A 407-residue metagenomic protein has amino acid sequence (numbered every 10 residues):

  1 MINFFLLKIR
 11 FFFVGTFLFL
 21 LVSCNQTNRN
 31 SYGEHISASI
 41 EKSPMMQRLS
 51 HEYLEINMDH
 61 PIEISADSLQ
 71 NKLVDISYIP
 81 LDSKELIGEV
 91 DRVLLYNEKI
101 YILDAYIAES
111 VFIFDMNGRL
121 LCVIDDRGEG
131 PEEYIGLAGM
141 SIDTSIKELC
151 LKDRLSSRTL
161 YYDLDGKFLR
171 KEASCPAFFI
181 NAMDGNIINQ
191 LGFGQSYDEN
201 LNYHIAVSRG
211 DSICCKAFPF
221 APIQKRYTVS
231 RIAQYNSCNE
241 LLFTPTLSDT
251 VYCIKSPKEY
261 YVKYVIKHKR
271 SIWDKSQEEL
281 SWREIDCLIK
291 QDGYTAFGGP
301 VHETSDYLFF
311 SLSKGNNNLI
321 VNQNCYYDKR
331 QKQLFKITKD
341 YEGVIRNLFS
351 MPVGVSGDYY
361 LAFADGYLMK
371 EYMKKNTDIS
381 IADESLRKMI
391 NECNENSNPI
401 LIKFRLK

Functional and structural regions predicted by a protein language model:
L21-S23: C-terminal motif of bacterial Sec signal peptides marking the signal peptidase cleavage site
G33-Y78: Blade/loop signatures of beta-propeller domains
L54-E55, K99-A105, K147-D153, G185-D198 (+3 more regions): Short beta-strand elements that form the blades of beta-propeller/WD-repeat-like and other beta-sheet-rich scaffold
P80-R92, S110-F114, R119-I146, D153: Blade-loop segments of beta-propeller domains
K84-L86, D125-E133, A173-F179, F220-K225 (+2 more regions): Short coil/turn segments at the loop-to-beta-strand junctions that recur within blades of beta-propeller repeat folds
G88-R92, I135-M140, C175-D184, K225-A233 (+2 more regions): Repeated scaffold domains used in trafficking and secretory/extracellular systems, primarily beta-propellers
Y134-L137, K152-L201, C214-I223: Asp-box/WD-like beta-propeller blade repeats and closely related beta-sheet repeat scaffolds
K263-K290, K329-G357: Conserved blade-ending motifs and adjacent loop-strand segments that build the rim/top face of beta-propeller domains
